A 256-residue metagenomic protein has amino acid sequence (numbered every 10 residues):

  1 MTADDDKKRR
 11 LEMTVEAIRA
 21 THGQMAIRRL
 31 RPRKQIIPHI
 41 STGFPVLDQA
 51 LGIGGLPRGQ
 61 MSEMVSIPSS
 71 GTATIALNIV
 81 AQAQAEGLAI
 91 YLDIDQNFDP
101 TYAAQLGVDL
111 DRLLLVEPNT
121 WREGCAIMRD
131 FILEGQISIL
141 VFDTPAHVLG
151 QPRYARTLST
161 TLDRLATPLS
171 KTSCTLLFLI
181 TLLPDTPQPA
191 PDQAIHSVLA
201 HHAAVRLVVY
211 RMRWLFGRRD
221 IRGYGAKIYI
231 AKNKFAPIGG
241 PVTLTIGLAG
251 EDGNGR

Functional and structural regions predicted by a protein language model:
T2-R112, G124-L133: The Walker A/P-loop phosphate-binding site
D4, G150-R156, Q188-A190: Short, flexible/disordered intra-domain loops and linkers
K8, E12, S41-F44, R58 (+5 more regions): Amphipathic alpha-helical transducer elements in NTP-driven molecular machines
S70-G71, A146-P152, P184-T186: Short acidic, S/G/P-rich loop/turn micro-motifs used as interaction or catalytic elements
Q82, Y102, P168, V198-L199: Hydrophobic/aromatic ligand-binding patch that stacks against planar heteroaromatic rings of cofactors or nucleotides
I94-Q96, P118-W121, T144-H147, T181-L183 (+1 more regions): Short, ordered loop/turn segments at secondary-structure junctions
P118-L177: Phosphate-binding/switch loop-helix module in NTP-utilizing enzymes
S170-R256: Phosphate-binding/switch region of NTP-binding enzymes
